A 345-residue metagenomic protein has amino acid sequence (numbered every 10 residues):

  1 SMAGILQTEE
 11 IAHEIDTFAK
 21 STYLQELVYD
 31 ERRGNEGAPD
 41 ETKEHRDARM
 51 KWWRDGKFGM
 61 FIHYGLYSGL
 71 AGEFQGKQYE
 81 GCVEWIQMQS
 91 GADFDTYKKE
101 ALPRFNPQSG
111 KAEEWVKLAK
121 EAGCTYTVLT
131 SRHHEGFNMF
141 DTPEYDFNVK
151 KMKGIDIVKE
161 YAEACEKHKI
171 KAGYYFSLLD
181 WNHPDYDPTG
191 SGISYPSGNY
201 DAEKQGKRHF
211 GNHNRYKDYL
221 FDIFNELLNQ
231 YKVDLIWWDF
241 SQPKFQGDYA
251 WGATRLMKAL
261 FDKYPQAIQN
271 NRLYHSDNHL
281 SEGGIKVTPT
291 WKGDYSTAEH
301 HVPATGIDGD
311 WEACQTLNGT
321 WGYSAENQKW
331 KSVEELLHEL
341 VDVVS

Functional and structural regions predicted by a protein language model:
G4-S345: Mature catalytic domains of secreted/periplasmic carbohydrate-active enzymes
